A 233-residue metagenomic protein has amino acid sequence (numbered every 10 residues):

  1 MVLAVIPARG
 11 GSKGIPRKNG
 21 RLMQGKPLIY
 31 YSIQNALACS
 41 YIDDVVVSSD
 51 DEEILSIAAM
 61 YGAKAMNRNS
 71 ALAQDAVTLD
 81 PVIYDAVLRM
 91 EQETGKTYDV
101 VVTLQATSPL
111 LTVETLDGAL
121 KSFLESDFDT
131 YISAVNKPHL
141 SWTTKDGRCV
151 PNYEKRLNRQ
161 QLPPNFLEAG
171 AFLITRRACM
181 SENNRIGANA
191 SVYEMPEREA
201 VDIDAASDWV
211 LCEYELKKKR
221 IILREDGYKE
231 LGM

Functional and structural regions predicted by a protein language model:
M1-P16: N-terminal nucleotide-binding beta1-loop-alpha1 segment
L28-D43, S56-I57: A short, N-terminal amphipathic alpha-helix
Y41-V46, R198-E199: Short active-site oxyanion
I42, K96-Y98, D127-D129: Short, high-confidence coil segments that cap the C-terminus of an alpha-helix and link into the following beta-strand
E52-V100, L111-G118: Short phosphate-binding loop-to-helix
P81, D85, S108-P196: Conserved core of the sugar-phosphate nucleotidyltransferase
Y193, E199-M233: Hydrophobic helical membrane-anchoring modules
